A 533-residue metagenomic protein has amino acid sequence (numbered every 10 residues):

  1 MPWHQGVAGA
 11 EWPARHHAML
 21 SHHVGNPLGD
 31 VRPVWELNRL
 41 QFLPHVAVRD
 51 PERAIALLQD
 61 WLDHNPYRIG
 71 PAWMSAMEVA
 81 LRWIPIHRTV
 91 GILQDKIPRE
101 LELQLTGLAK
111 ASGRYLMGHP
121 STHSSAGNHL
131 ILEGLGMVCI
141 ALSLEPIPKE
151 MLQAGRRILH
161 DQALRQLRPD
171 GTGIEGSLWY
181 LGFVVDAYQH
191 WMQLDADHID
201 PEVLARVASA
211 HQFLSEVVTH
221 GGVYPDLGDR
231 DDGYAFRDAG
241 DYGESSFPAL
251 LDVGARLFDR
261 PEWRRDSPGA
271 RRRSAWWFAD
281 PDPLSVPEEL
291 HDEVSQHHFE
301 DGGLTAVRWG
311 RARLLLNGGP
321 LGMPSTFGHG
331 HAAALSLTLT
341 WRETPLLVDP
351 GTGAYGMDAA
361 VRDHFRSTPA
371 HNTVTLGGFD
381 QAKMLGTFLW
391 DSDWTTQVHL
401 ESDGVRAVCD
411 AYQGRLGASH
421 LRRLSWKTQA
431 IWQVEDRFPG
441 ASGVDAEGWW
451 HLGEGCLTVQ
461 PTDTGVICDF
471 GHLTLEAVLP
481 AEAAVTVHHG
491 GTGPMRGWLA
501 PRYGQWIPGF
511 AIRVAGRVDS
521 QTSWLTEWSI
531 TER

Functional and structural regions predicted by a protein language model:
M1-P13: Hydrophobic alpha-helical membrane-insertion signals
P13-A14, L20-V24, D30-A208, V217 (+1 more regions): Aromatic-lined, polymer-binding surfaces characteristic of secreted/periplasmic polysaccharide-degrading enzymes
V34-W35, M74, V79, F327 (+2 more regions): Short alpha-helix boundary/capping segments
N38, E133, A210, G303 (+3 more regions): Residues that flank catalytic or metal-binding motifs in active/ligand-binding sites
Q41, R53, L81, L304 (+6 more regions): Beta-sheet entry/capping signal
V46, E343, P350: Glycine-rich, histidine-containing beta strand-loop boundary motifs that form or position
A80, R230, R237-G243, A255-G269 (+1 more regions): CBM-like, beta-strand-rich accessory domains located in the C-terminal region of large, secreted polysaccharide-active
T172-L347, H399, A500: Carbohydrate-active enzyme catalytic cores, enriched for enzymes that act on polyanionic acidic polysaccharides
